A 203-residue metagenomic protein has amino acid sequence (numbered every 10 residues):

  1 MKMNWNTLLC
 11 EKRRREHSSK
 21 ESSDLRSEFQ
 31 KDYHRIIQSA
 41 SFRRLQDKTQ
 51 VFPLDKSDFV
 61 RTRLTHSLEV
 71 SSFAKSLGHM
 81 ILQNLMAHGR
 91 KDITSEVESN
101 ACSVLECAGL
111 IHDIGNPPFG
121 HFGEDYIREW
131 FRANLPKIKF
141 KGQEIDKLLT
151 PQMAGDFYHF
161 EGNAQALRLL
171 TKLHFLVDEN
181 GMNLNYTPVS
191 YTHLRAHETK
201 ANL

Functional and structural regions predicted by a protein language model:
M1-F160, L167-M182, V189: An N-terminal structural lobe/cap that precedes and organizes the functional/catalytic core across diverse proteins
T192-A201: Conserved small/polar residues in nucleotide/adenosyl-binding loops
